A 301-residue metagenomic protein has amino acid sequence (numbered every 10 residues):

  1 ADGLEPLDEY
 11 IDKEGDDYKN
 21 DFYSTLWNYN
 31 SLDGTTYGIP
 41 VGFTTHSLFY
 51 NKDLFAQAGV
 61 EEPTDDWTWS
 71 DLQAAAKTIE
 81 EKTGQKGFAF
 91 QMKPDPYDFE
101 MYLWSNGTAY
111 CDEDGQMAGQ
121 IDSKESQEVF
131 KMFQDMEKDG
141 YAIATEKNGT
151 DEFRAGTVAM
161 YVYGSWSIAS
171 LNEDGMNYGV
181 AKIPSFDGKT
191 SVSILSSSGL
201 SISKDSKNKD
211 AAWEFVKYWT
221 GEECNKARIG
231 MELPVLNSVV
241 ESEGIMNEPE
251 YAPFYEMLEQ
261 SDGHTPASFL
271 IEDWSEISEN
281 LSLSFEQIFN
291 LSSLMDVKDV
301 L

Functional and structural regions predicted by a protein language model:
A1-F22, Q57-G59, A159-M160, S170 (+3 more regions): Extracytoplasmic "Venus flytrap"/periplasmic binding protein-like
A1-T45, G179-A181, M246-A252, E259: Hinge/lid segment of periplasmic solute-binding proteins
L32-V41, H46, A56, S70-A118 (+1 more regions): Extracytoplasmic/periplasmic solute-binding protein
A58, K131, K138-A142, N172-V235 (+2 more regions): Extracytoplasmic/periplasmic substrate-recognition and gating elements
W67-Q73, A142-A155: Short helix-initiation/N-cap motifs at beta->coil->alpha
A76-T78, G115-T145: Glycine-centered hinge/linker elements that transmit conformational signals in sensory and ligand-binding systems
A159-G164, G179: Paired acidic/hydrophobic, glycine-rich loop segments that form the ligand-binding mouth/hinge of periplasmic-binding
A181, M231-L283, Q287-I288: Long, aromatic- and glycine/proline-rich binding clefts that accommodate carbohydrate-like moieties
